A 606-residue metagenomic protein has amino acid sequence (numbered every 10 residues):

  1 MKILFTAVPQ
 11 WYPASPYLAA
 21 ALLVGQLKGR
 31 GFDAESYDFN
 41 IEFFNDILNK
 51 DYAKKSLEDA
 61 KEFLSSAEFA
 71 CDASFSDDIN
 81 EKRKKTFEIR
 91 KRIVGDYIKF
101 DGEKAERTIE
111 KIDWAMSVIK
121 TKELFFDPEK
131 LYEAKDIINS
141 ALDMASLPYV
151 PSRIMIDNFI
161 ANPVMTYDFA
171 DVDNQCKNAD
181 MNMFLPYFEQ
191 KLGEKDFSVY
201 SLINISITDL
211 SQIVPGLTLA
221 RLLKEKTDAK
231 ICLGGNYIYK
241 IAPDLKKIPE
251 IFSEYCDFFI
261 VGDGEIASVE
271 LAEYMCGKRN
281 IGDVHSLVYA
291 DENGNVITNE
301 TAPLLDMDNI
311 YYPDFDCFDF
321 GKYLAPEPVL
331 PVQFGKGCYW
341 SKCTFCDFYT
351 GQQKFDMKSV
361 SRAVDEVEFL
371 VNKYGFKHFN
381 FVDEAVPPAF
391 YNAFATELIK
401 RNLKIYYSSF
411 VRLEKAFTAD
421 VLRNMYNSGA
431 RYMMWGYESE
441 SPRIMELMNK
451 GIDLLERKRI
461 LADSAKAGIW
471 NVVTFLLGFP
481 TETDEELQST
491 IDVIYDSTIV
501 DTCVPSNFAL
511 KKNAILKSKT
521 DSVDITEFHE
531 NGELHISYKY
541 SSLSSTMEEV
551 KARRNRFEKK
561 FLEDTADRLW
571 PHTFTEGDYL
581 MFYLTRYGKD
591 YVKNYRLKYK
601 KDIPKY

Functional and structural regions predicted by a protein language model:
K2, S201-N204, H378, Y432: Structural motif
K2-V8, K28-G29, I47-N158, D173-D180 (+1 more regions): Radical SAM enzyme core and accessory elements
L4-Y12, L18-A19, F39-I41, L48 (+5 more regions): A structural motif corresponding to the C-terminal lobe/cap of the Radical SAM core domain
Q10-P13, L18-K50, C71-D78, K82 (+9 more regions): Glycine-rich beta-alpha loop elements in corrinoid/cobalamin-binding modules across cobalamin-dependent enzymes
K55-D72, S253, D521-H535: Acidic, Ser/Thr-rich peripheral helices and adjacent loops at domain boundaries
F184-G193, A242-P249, V360-F369, F417-M425 (+1 more regions): Short, acidic/polar
D196, K224, I251-F252, V371-N372 (+2 more regions): Non-catalytic positions within long, well-ordered alpha-helices that form the structural scaffold/packing of enzyme
D308-W470: Radical SAM [4Fe-4S] cluster-binding motif and immediate context
